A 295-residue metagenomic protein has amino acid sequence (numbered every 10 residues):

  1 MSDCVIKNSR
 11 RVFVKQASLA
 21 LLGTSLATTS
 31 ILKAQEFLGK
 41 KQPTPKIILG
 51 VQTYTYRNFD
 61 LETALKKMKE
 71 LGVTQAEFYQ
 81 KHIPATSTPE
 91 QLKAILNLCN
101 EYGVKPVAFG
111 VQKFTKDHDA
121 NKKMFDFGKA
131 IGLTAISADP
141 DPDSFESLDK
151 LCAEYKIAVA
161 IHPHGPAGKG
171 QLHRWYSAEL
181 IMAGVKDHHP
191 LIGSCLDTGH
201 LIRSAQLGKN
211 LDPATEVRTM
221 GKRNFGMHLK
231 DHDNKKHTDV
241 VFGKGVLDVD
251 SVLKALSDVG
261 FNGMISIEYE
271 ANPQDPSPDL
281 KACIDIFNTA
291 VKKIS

Functional and structural regions predicted by a protein language model:
S2-T53, R57-L71, M182-S295: Histidine-acidic metal/acid-base catalytic patches
A17-S18, G23-S25, K41, E101-L196 (+1 more regions): Active-site acidic/histidine proton-transfer and metal-coordination neighborhood in alpha/beta enzyme cores
G50, E77, V107-G110, S137 (+3 more regions): Structural recognition of the beta-strand scaffold that forms the well-ordered cores of secreted hydrolase catalytic
A64-K81, I131: Catalytic domains of carbohydrate-active enzymes, especially glycoside hydrolases
T74, K105, I131-A135, F225 (+1 more regions): Short acidic/polar active-site loop segments enriched in Thr and Asp
E77-A94: Glycine-rich, proline-tolerant flexible connector loops at the mouths of alpha/beta enzymes
S87-L92, H118-K122, P276-S277: Metal-dependent catalytic neighborhoods of phosphoester/phosphodiester hydrolases
Q91-E101, S147-E154, E216, S251-A255: Catalytic-core regions built around general acid/base machinery
